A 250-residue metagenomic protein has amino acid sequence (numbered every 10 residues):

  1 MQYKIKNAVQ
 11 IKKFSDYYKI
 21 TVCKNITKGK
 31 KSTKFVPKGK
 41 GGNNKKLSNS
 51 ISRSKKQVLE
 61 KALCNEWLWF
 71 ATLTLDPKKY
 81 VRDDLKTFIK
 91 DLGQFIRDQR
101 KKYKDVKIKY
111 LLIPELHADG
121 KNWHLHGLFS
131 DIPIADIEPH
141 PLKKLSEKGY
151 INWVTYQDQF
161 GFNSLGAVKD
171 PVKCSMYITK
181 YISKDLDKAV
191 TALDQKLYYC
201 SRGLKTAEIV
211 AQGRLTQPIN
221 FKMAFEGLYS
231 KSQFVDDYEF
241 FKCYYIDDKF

Functional and structural regions predicted by a protein language model:
M1-K121, I132-F250: Right-hand nucleic-acid polymerase module
L125-F129: Cys/His-coordinated zinc-finger cores
